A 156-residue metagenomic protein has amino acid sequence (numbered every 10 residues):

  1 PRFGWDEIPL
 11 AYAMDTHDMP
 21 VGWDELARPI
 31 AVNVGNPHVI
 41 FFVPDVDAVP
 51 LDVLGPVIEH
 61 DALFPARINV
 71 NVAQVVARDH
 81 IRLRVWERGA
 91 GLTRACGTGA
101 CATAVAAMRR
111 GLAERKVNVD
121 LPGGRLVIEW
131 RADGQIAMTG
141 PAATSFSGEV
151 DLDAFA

Functional and structural regions predicted by a protein language model:
P1-A95, A104-A156: Active-site proximal loop and beta-alpha junction motif in alpha/beta enzyme cores
T98-A100: Helical hairpin unit composed of two closely spaced alpha helices linked by a short loop
